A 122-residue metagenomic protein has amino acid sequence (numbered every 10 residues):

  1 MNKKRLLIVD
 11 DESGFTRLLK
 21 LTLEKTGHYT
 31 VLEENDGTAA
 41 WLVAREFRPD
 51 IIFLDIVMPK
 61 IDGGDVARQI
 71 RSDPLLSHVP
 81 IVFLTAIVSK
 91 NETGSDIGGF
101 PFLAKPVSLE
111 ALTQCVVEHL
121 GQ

Functional and structural regions predicted by a protein language model:
D10, D55: Active-site residues of response regulator receiver
S13-L32: Two-component/phosphorelay signaling modules centered on CheY-like receiver
E34-T38: Conserved Asp/Asn-Gly motif in the active-site loop of CheY-like receiver
F47-F53: Active-site beta3 strand of CheY-like receiver
M58: Receiver (REC) domain active-site loop signature in two-component systems and cognate sites in sensor histidine kinases
V82-L84: Hydrophobic/aromatic residues positioned on beta-strands within the core alpha/beta folds
V107-E118: C-terminal output helix
